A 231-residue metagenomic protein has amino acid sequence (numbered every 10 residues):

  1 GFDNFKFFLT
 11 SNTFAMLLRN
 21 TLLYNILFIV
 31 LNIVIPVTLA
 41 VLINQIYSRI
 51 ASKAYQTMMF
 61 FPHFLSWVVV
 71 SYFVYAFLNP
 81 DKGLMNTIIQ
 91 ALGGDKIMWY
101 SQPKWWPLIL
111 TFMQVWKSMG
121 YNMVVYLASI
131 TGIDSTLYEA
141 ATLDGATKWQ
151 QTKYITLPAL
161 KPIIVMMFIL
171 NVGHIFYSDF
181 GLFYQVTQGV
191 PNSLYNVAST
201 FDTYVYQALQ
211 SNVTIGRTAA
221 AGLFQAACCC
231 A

Functional and structural regions predicted by a protein language model:
F2-A231: A structural signal for multi-pass alpha-helical bundles of membrane permease subunits that mediate small-molecule
